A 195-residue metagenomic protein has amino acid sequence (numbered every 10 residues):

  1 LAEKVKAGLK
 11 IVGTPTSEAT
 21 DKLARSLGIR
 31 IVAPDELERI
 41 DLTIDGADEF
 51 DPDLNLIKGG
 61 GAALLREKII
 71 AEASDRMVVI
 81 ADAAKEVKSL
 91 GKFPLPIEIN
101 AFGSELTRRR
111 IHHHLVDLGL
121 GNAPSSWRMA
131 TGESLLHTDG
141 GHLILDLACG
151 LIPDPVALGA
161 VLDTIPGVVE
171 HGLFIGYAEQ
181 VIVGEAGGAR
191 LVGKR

Functional and structural regions predicted by a protein language model:
L1-V5: Glycine-rich N-terminal segment of FAD-binding domains in flavoprotein oxidoreductases, spanning the beta-loop-helix
A7-G13, N55: Short active-site oxyanion
G13-A19: Catalytic nucleophile loop
A19-R195: Conserved phosphate- and dinucleotide-binding cores of soluble alpha/beta proteins, encompassing both enzyme active
